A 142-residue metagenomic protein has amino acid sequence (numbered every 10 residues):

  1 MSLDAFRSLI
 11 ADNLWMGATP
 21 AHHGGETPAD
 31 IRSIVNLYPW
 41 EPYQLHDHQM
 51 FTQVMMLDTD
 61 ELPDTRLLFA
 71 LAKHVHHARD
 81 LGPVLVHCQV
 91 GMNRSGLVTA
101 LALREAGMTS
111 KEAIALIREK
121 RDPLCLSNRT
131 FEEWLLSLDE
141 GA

Functional and structural regions predicted by a protein language model:
S2-P83, L101-L136: Cysteine-based protein phosphatase catalytic domain of the PTP/DSP
P83-V84, Q89-N93: Mid-chain, well-packed structural core segment of small domains
R94, V98-A102: Hydrolases whose catalytic domains are alpha/beta-hydrolase-1, hotdog thioesterase, or metallo-beta-lactamase-like
L138-A142: Short, basic alpha-helical nucleic acid-contact segments in DNA-binding proteins and DNA transaction factors
